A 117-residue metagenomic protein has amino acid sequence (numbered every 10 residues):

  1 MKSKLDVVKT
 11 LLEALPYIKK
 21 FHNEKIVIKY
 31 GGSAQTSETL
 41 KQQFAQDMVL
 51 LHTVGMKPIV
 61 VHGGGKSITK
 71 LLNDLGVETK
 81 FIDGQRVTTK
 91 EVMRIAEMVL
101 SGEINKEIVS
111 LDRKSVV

Functional and structural regions predicted by a protein language model:
M1-V117: Nucleotide/pyrophosphate-binding catalytic subdomain
